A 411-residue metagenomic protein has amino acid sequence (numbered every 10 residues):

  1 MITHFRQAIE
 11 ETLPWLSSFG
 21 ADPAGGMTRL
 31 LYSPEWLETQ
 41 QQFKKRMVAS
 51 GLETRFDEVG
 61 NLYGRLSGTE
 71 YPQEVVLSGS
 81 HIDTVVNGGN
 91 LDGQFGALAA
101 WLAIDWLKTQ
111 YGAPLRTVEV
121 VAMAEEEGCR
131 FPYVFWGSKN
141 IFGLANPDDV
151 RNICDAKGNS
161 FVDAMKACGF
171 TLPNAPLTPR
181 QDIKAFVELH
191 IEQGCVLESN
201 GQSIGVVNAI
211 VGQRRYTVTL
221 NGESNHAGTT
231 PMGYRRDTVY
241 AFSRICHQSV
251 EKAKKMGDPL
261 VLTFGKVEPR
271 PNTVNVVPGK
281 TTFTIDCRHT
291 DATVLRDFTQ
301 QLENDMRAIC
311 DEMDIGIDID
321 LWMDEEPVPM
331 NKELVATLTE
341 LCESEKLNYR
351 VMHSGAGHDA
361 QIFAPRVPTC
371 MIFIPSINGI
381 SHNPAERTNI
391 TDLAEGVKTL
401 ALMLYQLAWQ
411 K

Functional and structural regions predicted by a protein language model:
I2-S33, H382: N-terminal capping segment at the start of a domain
I9, W15, D22, G79-S80 (+2 more regions): Zn-dependent metallopeptidase/amidohydrolase metal-coordination segment
A21-S67: A non-catalytic alpha/beta surface segment that caps or lines the substrate-entry region of metallo-dependent hydrolase
R29-Y32, T263-N272, T284-T290, G316-V335: A short beta-alpha structural unit
K44-V48, E53, Y63-A164, E395: Active-site metal-coordination/substrate-binding segment of hydrolases, especially metallo-dependent peptidases
D57, A113-T117, P173-P179, T229 (+4 more regions): Flexible, glycine/charged-enriched surface loops at secondary-structure junctions
S78, G88-E127, R214-L220, H226-K252 (+3 more regions): Alpha-helical metal-binding/catalytic segments enriched in His/Glu/Asp
E126, R130-A292: Midchain, well-structured core segments that form catalytic/ion-binding scaffolds
